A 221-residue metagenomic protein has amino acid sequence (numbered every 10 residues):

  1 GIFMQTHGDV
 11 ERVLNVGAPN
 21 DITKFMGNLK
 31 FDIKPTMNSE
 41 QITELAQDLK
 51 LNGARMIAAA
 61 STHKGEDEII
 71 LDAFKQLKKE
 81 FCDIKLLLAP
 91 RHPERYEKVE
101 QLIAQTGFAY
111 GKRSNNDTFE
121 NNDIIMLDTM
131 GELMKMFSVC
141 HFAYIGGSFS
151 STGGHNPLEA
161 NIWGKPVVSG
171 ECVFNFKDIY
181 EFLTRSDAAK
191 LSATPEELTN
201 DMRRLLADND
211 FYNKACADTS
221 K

Functional and structural regions predicted by a protein language model:
G1-K221: Nucleotide-activated sugar donor-binding and catalytic core shared by glycosyltransferases and related lipid-linked
